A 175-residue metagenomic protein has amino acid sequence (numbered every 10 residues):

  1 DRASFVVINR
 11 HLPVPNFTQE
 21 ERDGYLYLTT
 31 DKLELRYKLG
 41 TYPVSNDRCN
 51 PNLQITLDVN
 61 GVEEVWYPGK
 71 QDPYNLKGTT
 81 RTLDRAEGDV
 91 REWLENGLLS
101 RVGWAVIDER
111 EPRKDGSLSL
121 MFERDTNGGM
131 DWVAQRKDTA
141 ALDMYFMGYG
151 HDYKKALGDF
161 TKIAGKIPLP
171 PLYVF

Functional and structural regions predicted by a protein language model:
D1-P168: N-terminal accessory segment at the very beginning of proteins
I167-F175: N-terminal small/glycine-rich loop or linker at the start of catalytic domains across soluble metabolic enzymes
